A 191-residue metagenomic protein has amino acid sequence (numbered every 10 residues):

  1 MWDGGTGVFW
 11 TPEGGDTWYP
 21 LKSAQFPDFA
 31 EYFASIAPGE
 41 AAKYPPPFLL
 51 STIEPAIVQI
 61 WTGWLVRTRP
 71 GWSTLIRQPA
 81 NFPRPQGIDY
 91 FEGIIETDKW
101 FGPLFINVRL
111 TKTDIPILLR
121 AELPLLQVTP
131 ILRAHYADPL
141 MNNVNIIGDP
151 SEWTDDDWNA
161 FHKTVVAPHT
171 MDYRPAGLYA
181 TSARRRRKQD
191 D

Functional and structural regions predicted by a protein language model:
M1-D191: DUTPase catalytic domain/fold
